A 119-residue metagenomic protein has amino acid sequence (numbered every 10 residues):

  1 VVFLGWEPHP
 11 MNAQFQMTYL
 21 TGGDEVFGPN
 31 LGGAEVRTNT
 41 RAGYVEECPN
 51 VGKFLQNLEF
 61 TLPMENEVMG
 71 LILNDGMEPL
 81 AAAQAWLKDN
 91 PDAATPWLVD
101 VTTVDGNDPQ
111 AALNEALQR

Functional and structural regions predicted by a protein language model:
V1-G23: Ligand-binding pocket segment of bilobal, Venus flytrap-like solute-binding proteins
F3, P10-N12, E59-R119: An extracytoplasmic/periplasmic, membrane-proximal ligand-sensing/linker region
G5, N39, G52, E65: Functionally constrained cores in energy, signaling, and assembly domains
N12, L31-G33, K53: A generic structural signal for short, non-catalytic loop/turn and secondary-structure boundary residues
V26-P29: Short Gly/Pro-enriched turn/cap motifs at secondary-structure boundaries
G32-P49, V68-L71: A bilobed periplasmic-binding-protein/Venus flytrap-type ligand-binding module shared by bacterial periplasmic
E47-L58: Short amphipathic alpha-helical coupling segments at ligand-binding clamshell hinges and other catalytic/signaling
